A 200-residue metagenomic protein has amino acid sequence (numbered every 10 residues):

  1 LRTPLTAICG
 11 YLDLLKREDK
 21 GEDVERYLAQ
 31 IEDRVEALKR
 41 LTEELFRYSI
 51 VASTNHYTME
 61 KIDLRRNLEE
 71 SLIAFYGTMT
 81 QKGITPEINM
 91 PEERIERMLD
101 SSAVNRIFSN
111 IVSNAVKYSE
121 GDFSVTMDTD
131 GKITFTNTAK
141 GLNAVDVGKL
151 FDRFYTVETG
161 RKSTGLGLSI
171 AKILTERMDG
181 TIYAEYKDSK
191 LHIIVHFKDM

Functional and structural regions predicted by a protein language model:
K16-V24: Short acidic helix/loop segment immediately C-terminal to the autophosphorylated histidine in two-component histidine
D33-L38: Short alpha-helical segment of the dimerization/phosphotransfer core of two-component systems
T58-Y76, E87: A conserved beta-strand-to-alpha-helix junction within the catalytic ATP-binding
E60-K61, T80, T85-I95, D130: Conserved catalytic submotifs in the C-terminal HATPase_c
A115-V116: Short helix-loop "hinge" at the ATP-lid/N-box region of the Bergerat-fold HATPase_c
L142-F154: Short conserved segment of the HATPase_c
